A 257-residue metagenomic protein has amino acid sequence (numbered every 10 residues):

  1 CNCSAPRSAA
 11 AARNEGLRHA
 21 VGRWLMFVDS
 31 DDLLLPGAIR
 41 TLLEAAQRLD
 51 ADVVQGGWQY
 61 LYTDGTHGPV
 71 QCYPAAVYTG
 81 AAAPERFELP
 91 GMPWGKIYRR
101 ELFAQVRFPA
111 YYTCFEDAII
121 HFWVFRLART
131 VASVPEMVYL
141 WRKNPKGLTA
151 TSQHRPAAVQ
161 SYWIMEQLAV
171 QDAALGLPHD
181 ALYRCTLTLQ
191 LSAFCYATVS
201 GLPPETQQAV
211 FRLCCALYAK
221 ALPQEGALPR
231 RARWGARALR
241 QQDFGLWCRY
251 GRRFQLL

Functional and structural regions predicted by a protein language model:
C1, A132-V134: General small-molecule cofactor/ligand-binding pocket signal
C3, V28-S30: Catalytic metal- and UDP-sugar-binding loop of GT-A-like glycosyltransferases, i.e., residues flanking the conserved
C3-A20: Glycine-rich, basic loop-to-helix element that forms the pyrophosphate-binding segment of sugar-nucleotide handling
A9, S30-A132, Y139-P156: Donor-binding/catalytic cores of nucleotide-activated saccharide and glycerol-phosphate transferases/polymerases
L25: Short aromatic/hydrophobic "clamp" motif used to bind/position activated sugar donors
V138-P145, T151-H179, L191-L222: Catalytic core of nucleotide-sugar-dependent glycosyltransferases
P178-T186: All-alpha amphipathic helical-bundle segments outside canonical DNA-binding/catalytic cores that form hydrophobic
S200-L257: Membrane-interface aromatic/basic loop that binds lipid-linked glycans or pyrophosphate carriers, typified by
